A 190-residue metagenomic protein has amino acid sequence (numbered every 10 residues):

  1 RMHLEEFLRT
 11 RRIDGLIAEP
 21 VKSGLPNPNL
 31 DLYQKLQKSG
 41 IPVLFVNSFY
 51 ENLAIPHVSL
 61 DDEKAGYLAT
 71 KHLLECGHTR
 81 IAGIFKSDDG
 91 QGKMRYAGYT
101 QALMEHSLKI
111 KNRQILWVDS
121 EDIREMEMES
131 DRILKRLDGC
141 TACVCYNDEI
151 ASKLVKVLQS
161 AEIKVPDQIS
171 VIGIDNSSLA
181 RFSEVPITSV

Functional and structural regions predicted by a protein language model:
M2-G15, K22-V190: Bacterial carbohydrate/catabolite-sensing allosteric modules
